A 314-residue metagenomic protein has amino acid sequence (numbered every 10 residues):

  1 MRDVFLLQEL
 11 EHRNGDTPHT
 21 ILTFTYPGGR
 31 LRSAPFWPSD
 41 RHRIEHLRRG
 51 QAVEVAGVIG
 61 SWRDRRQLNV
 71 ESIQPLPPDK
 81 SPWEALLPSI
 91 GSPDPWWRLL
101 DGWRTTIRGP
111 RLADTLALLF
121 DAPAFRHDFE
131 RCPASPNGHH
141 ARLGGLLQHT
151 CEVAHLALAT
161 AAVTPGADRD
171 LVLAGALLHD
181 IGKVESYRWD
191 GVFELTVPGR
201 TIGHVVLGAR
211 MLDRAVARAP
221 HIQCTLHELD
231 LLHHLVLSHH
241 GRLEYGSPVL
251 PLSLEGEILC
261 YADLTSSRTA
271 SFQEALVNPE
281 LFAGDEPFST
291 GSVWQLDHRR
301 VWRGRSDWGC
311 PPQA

Functional and structural regions predicted by a protein language model:
M1-G15: Structural detector for short beta-strands of small beta-barrel domains
F5, G50, V153, D263: Divalent metal-coordination and catalytic microenvironments
R13-F36: OB-fold (S1/OB) nucleic-acid-binding surfaces
P38-A56: Short nucleic-acid-contacting surface segments enriched for D/E, G, S/T with interspersed K/R
V58-I90: OB-fold/S1-family single-stranded nucleic acid-binding modules
D79-G199: Acidic/His-rich, divalent-metal-binding segments that scaffold phosphate/diphosphate chemistry
Q148, L158-F282: Divalent metal-dependent catalytic cores for phosphoryl transfer on phosphate-bearing substrates
C260, G284-A314: N-terminal intrinsically disordered, cationic/polar leader segments that include organellar targeting peptides
